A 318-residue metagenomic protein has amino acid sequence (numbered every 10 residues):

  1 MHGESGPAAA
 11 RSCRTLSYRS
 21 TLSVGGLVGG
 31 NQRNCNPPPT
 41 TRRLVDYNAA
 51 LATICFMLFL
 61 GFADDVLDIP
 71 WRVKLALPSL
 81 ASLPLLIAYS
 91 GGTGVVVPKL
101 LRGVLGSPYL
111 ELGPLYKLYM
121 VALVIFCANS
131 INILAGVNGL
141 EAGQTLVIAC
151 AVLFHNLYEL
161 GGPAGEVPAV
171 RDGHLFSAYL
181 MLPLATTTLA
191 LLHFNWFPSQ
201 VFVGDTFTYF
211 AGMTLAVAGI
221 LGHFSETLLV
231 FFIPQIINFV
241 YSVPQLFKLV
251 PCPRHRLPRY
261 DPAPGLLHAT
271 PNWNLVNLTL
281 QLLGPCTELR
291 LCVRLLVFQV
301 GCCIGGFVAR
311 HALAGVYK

Functional and structural regions predicted by a protein language model:
M1-E111, L118-V121: Eukaryotic helix-linker segments that join adjacent hydrophobic helices
H2-T21, G26-V28, Q32, R43-L44 (+4 more regions): Alpha-helical transmembrane segments
M57-D68, I125-G136, L189-F202: C-terminal ends of transmembrane helices
G61-F62, Y89, Y116, I125-F126 (+3 more regions): Generic detector of bulky aromatic hydrophobic side chains
E111-I131, V137-E141: Function-critical hydrophobic alpha-helical transmembrane segments in multi-pass membrane proteins
